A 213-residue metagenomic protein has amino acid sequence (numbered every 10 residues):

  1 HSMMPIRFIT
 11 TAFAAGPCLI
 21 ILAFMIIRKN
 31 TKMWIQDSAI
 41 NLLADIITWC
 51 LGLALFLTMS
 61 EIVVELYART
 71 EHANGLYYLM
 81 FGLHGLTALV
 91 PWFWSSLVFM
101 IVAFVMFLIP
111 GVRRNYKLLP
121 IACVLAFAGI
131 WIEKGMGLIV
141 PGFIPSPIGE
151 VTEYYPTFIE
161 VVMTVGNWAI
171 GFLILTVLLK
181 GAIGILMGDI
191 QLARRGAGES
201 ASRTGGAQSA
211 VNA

Functional and structural regions predicted by a protein language model:
H1-R113, G129, D189-L192, R203: Long, contiguous internal "core" modules enriched in hydrophobic/ aromatic residues
Y78, F143-P156, T164-A213: Extramembrane terminal tails and long inter-domain/linker segments of multi-pass membrane proteins
L108-P120, A169: Catalytic-face loop-and-helix region of soluble metabolic enzyme cores
L118-A128: Central hydrophobic cores of alpha-helical transmembrane segments in multi-pass integral membrane proteins
A128-G135, V161, V165-A169: Hydrophobic transmembrane alpha-helical segments of multi-pass transport and channel proteins
W131-S146: Membrane-proximal extracellular juxtamembrane segment immediately upstream of a following transmembrane helix
